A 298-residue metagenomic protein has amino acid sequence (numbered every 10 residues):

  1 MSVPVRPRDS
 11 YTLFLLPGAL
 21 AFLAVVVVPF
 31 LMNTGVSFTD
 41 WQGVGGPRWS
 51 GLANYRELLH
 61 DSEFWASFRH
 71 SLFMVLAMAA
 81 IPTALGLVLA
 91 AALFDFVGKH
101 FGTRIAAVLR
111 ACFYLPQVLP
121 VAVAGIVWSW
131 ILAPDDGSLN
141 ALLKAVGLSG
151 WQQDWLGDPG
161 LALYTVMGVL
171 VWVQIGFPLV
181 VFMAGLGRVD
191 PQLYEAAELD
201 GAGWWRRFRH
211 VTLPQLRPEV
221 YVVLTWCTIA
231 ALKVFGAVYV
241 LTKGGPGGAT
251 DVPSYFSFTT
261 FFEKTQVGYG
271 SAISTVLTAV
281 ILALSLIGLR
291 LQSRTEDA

Functional and structural regions predicted by a protein language model:
M1-P7: Short, Lys/Arg-rich, polar N-terminal cytosolic tail immediately upstream of the first transmembrane signal-anchor
P7-A298: A structural signal for multi-pass alpha-helical bundles of membrane permease subunits that mediate small-molecule
